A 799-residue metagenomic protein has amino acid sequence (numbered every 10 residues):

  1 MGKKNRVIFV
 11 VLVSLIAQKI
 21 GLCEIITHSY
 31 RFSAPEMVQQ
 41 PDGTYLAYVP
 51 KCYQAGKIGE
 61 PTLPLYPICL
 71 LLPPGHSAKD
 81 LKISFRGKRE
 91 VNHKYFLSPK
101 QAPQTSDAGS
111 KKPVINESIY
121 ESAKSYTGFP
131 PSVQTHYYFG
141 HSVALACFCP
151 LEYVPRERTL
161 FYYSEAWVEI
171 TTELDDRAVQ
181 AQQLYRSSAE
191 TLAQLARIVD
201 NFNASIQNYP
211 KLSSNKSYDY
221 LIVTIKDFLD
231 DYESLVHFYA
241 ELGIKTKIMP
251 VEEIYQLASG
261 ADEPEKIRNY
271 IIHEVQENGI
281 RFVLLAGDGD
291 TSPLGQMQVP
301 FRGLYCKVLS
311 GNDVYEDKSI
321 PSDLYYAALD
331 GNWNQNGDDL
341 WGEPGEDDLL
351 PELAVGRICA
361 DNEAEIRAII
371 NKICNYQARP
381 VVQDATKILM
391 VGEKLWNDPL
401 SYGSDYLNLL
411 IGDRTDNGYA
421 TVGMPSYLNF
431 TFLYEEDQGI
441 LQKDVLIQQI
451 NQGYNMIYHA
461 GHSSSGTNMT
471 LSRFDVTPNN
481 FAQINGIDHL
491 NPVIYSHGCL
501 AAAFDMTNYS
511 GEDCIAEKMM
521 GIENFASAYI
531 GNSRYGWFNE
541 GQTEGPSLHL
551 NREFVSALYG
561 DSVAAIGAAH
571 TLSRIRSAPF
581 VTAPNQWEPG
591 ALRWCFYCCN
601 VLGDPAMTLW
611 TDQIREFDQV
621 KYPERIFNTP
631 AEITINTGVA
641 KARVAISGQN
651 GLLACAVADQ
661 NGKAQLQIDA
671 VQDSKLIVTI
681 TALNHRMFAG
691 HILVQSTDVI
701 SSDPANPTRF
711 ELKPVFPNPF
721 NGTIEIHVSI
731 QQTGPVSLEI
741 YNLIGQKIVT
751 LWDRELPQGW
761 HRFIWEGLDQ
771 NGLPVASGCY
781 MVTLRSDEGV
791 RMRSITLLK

Functional and structural regions predicted by a protein language model:
V7-L15: Sec-dependent N-terminal signal peptides
G21-Q695: Cysteine-dependent hydrolase recognition
W610-I626, G690-F716, Q731-T733, K747: Residue-level detector of functionally pivotal "anchor" positions at catalytic/ligand-binding pockets or at interdomain
A664-L666, G759-F763: Short strand-edge motifs at loop-to-beta-strand transitions and within beta-strands of extracellular beta-rich domains
V671-K675, T733, Q758-W760, S777-C779: Extracellular Ig-like/FN3 beta-sandwich strand-entry sites
I680-N684, D769, S786-E788: Surface-exposed loop/turn motifs at beta-strand-loop junctions within extracellular Ig-like and Fibronectin type III
S701-F716, F720-N742, T750-D753, R762-E766: Glycine-centered coil/turn sites that cap beta-strands in beta-rich domains
R754, I764, N771-K799: C-terminal tail/sorting-segment detector
